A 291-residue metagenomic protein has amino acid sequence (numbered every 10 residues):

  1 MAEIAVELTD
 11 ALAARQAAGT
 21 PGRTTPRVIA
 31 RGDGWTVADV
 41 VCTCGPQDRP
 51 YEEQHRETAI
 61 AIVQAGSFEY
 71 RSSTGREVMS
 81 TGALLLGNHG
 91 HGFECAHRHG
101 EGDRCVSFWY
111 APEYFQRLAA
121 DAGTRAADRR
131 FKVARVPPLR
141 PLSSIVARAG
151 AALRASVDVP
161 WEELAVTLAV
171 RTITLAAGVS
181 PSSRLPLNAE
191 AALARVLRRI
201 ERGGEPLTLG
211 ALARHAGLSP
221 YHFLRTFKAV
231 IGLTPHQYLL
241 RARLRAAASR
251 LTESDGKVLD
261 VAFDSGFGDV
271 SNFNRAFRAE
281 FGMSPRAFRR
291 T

Functional and structural regions predicted by a protein language model:
M1-A38, C44, R49-P50, A152: A short, N-terminal "cap"/entry segment at the start of jelly-roll beta-barrel domains of the cupin/DSBH fold
P26-A127: N-terminal regulatory/effector-sensing and dimerization cores that precede helix-turn-helix DNA-binding domains
V63, I200-G204, L251: Short helix-to-turn junction characteristic of helix-turn-helix DNA-binding domains, especially the helix
A126-S143, G150-A216, A229-Q237, R241: Short, Lys/Arg-enriched, Trp-marked, Pro/Gly-tolerant hinge/linker segments that flank
R195-R202, P206-R245, A262-T291: Basic/polar phosphate-binding segments, predominantly the helix-turn-helix DNA-binding elements of transcriptional
P206, D255-G256: Residue at a beta-strand N-cap/secondary-structure junction
G256-K257, N272: Residue-level recognition of oxygen-bearing side chains
